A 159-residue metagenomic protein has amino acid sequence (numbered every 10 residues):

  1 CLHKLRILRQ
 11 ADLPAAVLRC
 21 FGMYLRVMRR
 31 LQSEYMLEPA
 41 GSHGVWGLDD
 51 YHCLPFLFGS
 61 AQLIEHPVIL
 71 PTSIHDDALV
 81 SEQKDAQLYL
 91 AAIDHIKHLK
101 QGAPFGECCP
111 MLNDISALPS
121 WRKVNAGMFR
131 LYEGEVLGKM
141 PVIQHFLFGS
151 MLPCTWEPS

Functional and structural regions predicted by a protein language model:
C1-L2: A structural/positional concept
L5: Active-site catalytic microenvironments for nucleophilic, acid-base chemistry
L8-S159: Alpha-helical bundle/repeat cores within regulatory domains of eukaryotic proteins
